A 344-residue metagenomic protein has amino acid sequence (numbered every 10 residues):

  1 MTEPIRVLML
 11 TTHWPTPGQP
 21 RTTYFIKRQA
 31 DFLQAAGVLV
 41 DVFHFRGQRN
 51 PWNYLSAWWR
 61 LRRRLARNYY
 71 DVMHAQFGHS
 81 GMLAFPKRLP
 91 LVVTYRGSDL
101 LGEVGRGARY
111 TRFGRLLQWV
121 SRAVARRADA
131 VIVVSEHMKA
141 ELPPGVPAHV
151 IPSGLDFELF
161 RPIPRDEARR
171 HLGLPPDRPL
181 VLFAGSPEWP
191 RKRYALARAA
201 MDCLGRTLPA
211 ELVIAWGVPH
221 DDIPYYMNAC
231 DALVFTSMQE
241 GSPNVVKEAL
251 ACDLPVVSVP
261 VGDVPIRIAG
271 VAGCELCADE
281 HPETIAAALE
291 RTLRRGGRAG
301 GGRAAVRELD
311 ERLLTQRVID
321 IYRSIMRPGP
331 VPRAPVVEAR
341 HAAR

Functional and structural regions predicted by a protein language model:
L8, P175-K192, R198-M201: Conserved donor-binding/catalytic core segment of Leloir-type glycosyltransferases
R63, R112-A130: Membrane-proximal helix-turn-helix segments that form the acceptor-binding/catalytic region of lipid-linked
R122-V150, L155-L159: A short, active-site helix/loop in glycosyltransferases that binds the activated sugar's phosphate group
A125, Y225-C230: Short alpha-helical donor nucleotide-sugar binding micro-motif in glycosyltransferases
M238: Aromatic "clamp/platform" in nucleotide-sugar-dependent glycosyltransferases that forms part of the donor/acceptor
P255-S258: Short hydrophobic beta-strand element within catalytic cores of glycosyltransferases and related nucleotide-activated
G270-P282, E290-G296: Conserved acidic donor-binding segment of nucleotide-sugar-dependent glycosyltransferases
R294-R327: A charged, aromatic-enriched C-terminal amphipathic alpha-helix characteristic of glycosyltransferases across folds
